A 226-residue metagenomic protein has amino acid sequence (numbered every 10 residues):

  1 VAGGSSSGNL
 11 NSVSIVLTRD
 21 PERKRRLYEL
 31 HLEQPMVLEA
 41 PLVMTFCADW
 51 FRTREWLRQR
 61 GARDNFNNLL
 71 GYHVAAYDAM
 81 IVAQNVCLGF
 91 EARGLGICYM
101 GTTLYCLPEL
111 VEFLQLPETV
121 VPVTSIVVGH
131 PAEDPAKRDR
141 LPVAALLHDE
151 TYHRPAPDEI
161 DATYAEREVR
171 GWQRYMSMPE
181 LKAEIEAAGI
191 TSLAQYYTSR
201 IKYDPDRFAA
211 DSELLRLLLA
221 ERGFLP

Functional and structural regions predicted by a protein language model:
A2-P226: Acidic, surface-exposed loops and disordered segments
